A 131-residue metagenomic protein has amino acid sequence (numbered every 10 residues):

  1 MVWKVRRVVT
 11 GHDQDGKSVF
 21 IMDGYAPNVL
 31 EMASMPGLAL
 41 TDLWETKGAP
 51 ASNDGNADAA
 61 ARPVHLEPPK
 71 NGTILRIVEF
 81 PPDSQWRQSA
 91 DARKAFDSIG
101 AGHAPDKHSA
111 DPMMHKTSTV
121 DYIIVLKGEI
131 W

Functional and structural regions predicted by a protein language model:
M1-P105: A short, N-terminal "cap"/entry segment at the start of jelly-roll beta-barrel domains of the cupin/DSBH fold
L66-E67, P112-M114: Short Gly/Pro-enriched turn/cap motifs at secondary-structure boundaries
E79-P82, H115-W131: Short, conserved beta-strand element in jelly-roll/cupin
G100-D111, S118: A contiguous catalytic/ligand-binding core that recognizes phosphate-bearing ligands
